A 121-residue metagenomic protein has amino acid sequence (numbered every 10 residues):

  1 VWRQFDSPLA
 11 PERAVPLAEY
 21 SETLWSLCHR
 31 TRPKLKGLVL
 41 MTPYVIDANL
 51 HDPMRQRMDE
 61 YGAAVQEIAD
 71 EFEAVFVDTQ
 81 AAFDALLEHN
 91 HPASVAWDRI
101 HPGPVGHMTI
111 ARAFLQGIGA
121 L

Functional and structural regions predicted by a protein language model:
V1-L121: Alpha-helical cap/lid subdomain in secreted, periplasmic, or secretory-pathway luminal O-acyl-processing enzymes
